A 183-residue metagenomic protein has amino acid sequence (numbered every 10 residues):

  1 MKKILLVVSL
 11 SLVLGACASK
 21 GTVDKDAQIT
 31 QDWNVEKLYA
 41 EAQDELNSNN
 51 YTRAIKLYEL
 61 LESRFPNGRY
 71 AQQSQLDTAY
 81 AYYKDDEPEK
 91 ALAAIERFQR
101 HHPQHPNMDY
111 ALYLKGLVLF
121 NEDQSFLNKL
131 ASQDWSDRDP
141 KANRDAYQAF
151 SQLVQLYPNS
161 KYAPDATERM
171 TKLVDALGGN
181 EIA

Functional and structural regions predicted by a protein language model:
I4-A183: Acidic, polar-rich low-complexity tracts and alpha-helical solenoid repeat scaffolds
